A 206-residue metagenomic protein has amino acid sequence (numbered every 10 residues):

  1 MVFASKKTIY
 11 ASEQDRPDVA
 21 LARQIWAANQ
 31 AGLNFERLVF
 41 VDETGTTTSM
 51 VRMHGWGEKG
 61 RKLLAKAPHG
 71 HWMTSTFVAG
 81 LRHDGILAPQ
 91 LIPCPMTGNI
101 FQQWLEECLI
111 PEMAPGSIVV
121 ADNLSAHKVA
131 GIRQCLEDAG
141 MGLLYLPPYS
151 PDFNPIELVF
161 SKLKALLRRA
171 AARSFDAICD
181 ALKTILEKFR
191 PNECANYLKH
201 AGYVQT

Functional and structural regions predicted by a protein language model:
M1-T206: Short functional hotspots at interaction and active-site rims
